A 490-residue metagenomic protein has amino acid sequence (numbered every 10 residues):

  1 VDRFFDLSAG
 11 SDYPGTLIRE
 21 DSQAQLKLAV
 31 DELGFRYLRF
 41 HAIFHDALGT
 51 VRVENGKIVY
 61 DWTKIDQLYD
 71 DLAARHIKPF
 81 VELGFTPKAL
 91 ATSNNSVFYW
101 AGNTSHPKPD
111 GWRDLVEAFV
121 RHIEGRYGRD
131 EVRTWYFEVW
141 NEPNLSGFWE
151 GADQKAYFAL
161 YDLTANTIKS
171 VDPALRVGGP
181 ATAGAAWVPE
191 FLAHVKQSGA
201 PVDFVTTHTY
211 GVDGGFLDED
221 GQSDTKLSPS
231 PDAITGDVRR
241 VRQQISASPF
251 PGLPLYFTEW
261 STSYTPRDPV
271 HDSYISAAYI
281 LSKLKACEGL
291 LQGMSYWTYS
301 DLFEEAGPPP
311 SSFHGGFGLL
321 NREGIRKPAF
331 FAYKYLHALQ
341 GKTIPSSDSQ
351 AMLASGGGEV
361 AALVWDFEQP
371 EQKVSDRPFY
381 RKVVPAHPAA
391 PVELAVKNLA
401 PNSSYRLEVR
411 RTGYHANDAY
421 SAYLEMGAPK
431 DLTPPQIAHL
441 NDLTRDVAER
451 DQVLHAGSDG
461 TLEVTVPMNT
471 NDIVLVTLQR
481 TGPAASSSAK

Functional and structural regions predicted by a protein language model:
V1-E20, A42-I43, N141-P143, W149 (+3 more regions): Cell-envelope and extracellular/periplasmic
V1-F4, G15-R19, A47-G49, G215 (+3 more regions): Short, solvent-exposed loop/turn elements at domain surfaces
V1-R36, T470, G482-K490: Mature N-terminal, pre-catalytic/accessory segment of carbohydrate-active enzymes
S8, L72, F119, F137 (+10 more regions): Conserved, mostly hydrophobic/aromatic
T16-V30, V188-V195, A277-K283: Short, acidic/polar
L33-P229, R240, P251, T265: Substrate-binding cleft and catalytic face of glycoside hydrolase catalytic domains, especially the flexible beta-alpha
F257-K382, G413, D418: Aromatic/acidic polysaccharide-binding cleft in carbohydrate-active enzymes
V364-K490: C-terminal beta-sandwich/jelly-roll accessory domains of carbohydrate-active enzymes
